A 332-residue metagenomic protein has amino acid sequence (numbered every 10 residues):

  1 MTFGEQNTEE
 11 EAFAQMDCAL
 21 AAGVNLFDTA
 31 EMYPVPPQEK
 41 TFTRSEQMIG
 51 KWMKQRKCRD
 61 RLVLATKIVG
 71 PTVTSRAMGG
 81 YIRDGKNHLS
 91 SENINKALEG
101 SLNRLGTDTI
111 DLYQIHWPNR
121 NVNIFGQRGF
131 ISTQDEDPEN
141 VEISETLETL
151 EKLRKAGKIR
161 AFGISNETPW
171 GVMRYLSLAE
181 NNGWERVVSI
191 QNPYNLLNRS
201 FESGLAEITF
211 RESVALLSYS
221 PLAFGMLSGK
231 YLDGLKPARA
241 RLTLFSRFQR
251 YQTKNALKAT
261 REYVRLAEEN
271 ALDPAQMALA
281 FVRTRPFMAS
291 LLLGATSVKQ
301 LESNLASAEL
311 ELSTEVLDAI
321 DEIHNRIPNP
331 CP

Functional and structural regions predicted by a protein language model:
M1-E10, G79-N93, T133-V141: Active-site mouth loops of central-metabolism enzymes
M1-I68, N95, D108, K155: N-terminal binding-site loop/beta-alpha segment at the start of enzyme catalytic domains that lines or forms
N7-A19, S90-R104, L147, V172-L176: Short, acidic/polar
E10, P118-E322: Beta/alpha (TIM)-barrel catalytic core signal, keyed to glycine-rich beta->alpha loops juxtaposed to Asp/Glu that bind
P36-T43, T72-H88, N121-I131: Surface-exposed, active-site-proximal loop segments in enzymatic domains
R56-N87, H116: Structural motif corresponding to the early beta-alpha repeats
A65-K67, L112-I115, L217-P221: Non-cysteine beta-strand/loop elements that form the S-adenosyl-L-methionine
N103-G126: Active-site groove signature of glycoside hydrolases
